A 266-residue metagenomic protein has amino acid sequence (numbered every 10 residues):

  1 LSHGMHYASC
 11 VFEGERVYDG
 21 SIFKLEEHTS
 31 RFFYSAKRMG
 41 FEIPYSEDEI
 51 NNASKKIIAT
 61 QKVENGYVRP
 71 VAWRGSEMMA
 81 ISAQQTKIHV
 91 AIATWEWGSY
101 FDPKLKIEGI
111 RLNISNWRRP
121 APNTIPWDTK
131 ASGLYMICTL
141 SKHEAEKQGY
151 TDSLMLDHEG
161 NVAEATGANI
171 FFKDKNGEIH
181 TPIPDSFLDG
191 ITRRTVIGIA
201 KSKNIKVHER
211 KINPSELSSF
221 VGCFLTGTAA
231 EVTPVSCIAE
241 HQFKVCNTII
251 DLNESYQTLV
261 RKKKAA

Functional and structural regions predicted by a protein language model:
L1-K56, I81-A266: Helix-start/capping segments and mature chain N-termini
I50-M78, W95: Short, acidic/charged, Gly/Pro-enriched secondary-structure junctions
